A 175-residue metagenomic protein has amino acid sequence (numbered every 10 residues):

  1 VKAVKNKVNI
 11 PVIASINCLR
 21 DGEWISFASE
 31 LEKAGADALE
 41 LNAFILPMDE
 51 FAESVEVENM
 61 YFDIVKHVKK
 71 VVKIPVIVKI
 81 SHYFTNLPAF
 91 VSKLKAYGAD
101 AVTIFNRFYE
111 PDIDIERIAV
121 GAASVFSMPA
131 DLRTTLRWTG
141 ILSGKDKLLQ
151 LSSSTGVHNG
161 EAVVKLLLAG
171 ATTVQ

Functional and structural regions predicted by a protein language model:
V1-V4: Glycine-rich, positively charged N-terminal anion/phosphate-binding segment
N6-I13, N17-S153, H158-V174: Alpha/beta enzyme core
